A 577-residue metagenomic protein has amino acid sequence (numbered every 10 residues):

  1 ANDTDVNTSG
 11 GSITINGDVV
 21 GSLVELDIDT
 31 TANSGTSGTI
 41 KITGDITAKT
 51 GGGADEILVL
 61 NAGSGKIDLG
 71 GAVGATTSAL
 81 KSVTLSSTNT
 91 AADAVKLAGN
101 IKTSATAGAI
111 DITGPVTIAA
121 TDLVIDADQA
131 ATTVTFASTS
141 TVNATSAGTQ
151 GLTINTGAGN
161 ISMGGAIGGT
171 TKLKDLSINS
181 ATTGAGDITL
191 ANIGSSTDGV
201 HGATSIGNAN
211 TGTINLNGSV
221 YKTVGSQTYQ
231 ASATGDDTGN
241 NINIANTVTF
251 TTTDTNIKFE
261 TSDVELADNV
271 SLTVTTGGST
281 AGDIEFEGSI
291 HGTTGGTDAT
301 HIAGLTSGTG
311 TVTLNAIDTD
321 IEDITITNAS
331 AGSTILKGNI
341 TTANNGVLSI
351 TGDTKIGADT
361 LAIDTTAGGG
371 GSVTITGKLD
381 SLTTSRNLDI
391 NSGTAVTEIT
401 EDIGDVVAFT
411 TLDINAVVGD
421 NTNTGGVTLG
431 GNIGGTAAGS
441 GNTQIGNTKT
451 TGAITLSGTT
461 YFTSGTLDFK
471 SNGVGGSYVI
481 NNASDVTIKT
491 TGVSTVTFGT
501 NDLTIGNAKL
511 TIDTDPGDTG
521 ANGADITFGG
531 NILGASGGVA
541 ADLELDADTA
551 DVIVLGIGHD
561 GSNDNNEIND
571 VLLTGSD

Functional and structural regions predicted by a protein language model:
A1-D577: Extracellular lectin-like interaction modules
